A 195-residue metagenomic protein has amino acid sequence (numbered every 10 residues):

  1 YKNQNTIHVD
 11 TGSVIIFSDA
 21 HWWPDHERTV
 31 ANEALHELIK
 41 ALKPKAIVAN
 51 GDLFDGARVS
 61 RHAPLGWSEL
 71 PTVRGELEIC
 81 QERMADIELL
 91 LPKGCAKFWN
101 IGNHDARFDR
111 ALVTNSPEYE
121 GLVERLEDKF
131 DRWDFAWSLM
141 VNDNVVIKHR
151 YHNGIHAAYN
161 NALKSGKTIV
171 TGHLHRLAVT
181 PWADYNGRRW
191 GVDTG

Functional and structural regions predicted by a protein language model:
Y1-K2: Short glycine- and acidic-rich boundary segments immediately preceding or forming the N-terminal edge of structured
N5-I15, M140-V146, R189: Beta-strand-turn-beta hairpins that frame and shape the catalytic cleft of phosphate-ester-processing enzymes
I7-D10, K40-K43, L91-K93, M140-N142 (+1 more regions): Flexible, charged surface loops at secondary-structure boundaries
I16-S18, V170-T171: Short hydrophobic beta-strand that contains or immediately precedes a catalytic carboxylate
F17, W22-K129: Core catalytic region of metal-dependent phosphoesterases/phosphodiesterases, especially metallo-beta-lactamase-like
G66-R74, V113-G166: Active-site-proximal segments of metal-dependent phosphoesterases and phosphodiesterases across multiple
K93-G102, F135-N144, A178-D184: Short secondary-structure transition/capping segments
N144-G195: Conserved beta-sheet core of the metallophosphoesterase superfamily
